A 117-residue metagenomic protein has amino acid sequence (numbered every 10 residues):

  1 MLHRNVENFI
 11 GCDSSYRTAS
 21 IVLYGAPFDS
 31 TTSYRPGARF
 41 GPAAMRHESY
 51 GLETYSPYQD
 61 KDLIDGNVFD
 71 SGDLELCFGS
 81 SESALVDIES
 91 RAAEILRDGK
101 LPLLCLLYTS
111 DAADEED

Functional and structural regions predicted by a protein language model:
M1-S81: N-terminal glycine-rich anion-binding loop in soluble enzyme alpha/beta folds
F28, L107-Y108: Active-site metal-binding loops of divalent metal-dependent hydrolases
E82-A93: Helix-loop module immediately N-terminal to the HCX5R catalytic loop in PTP-like cysteine phosphatase domains
I95-K100: Glycine-rich phosphate-binding loop signature in dinucleotide/nucleotide-binding domains
L103-C105: General beta-strand structural signal in soluble alpha/beta enzymes
Y108-D117: Single conserved hydrophobic/aromatic residue that forms the stacking wall/gate of nucleotide- or nucleobase-binding
